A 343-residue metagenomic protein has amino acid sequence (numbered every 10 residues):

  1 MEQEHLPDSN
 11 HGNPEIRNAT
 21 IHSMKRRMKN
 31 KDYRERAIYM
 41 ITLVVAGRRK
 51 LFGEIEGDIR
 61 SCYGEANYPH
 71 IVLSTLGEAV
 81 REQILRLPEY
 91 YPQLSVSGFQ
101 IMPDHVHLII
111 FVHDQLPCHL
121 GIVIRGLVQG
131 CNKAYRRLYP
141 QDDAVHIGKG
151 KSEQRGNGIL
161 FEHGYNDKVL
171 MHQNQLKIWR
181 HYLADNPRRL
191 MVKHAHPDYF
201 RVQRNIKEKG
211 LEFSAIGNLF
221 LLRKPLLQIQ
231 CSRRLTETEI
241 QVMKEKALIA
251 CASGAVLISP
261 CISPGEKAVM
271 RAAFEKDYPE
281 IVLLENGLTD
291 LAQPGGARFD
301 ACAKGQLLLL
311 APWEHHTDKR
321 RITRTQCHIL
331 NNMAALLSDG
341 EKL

Functional and structural regions predicted by a protein language model:
M1-L211: Short catalytic/metal-binding and nucleic-acid-binding patches
V202-L343: Glycine-biased, small-residue-rich flexible motifs in mid-sequence functional cores and linkers
